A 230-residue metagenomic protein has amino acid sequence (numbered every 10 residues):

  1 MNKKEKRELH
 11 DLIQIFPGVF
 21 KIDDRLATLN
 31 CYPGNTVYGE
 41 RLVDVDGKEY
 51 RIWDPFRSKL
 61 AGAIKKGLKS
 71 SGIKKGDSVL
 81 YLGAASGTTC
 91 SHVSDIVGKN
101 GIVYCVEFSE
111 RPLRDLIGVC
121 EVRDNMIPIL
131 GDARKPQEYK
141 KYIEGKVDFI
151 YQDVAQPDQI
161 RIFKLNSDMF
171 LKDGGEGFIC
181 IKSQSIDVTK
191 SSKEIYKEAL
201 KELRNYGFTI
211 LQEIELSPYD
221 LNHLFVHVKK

Functional and structural regions predicted by a protein language model:
M1-Y50: N-terminal auxiliary segments of SAM/dcSAM-dependent transferases
K4-R7, P112-D115, K164-K229: C-terminal substrate-binding/active-site "lid" region of AdoMet-derived donor-dependent transferases
I13-P17, V37-E40, D54-S78: Conserved alpha-helix/loop element of class I SAM-dependent methyltransferases that forms part of the SAM/SAH-binding
K74, V97-G98, F170-G174: Helix-to-beta-strand junctions that scaffold the AdoMet/dcAdoMet cofactor pocket in Class I SAM-dependent enzymes
K74-A85, I102-Y104: Conserved class I S-adenosyl-L-methionine
A85-K99: Conserved SAM-binding loop of SAM-dependent methyltransferases across substrates and taxa, primarily the Class I
S94, I102-E107: Conserved SAM-binding motif I beta-strand of class I
V106-Y151, A155-Q159: S-adenosyl-L-methionine
